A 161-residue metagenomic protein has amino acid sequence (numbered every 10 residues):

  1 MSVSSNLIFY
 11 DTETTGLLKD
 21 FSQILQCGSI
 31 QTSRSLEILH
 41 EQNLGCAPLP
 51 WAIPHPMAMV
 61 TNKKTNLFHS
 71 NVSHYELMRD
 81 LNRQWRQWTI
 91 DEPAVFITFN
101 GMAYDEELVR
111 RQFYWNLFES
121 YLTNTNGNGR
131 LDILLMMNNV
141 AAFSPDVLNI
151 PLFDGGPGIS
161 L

Functional and structural regions predicted by a protein language model:
S2-F113, N149, F153: Conserved non-catalytic scaffold segment of RNase H-like nuclease domains
Q23, I38, L122-R130: A short, structural micro-pattern
W85, F113-L117, M137, A141-S144: Short, well-ordered alpha-helical segments in soluble proteins
I90, L117-Y121, F143-N149: Short secondary-structure transition/capping segments
Y104-N128: Substrate-recognition/cap helix-loop segment adjacent to the acidic, metal-dependent catalytic center of Asp-based
G129-D154: Short alpha-helix plus adjacent loop in nuclease-associated cores
P157-L161: A conserved mid-domain beta-alpha-beta active-site/ligand-binding segment of alpha/beta enzyme cores
